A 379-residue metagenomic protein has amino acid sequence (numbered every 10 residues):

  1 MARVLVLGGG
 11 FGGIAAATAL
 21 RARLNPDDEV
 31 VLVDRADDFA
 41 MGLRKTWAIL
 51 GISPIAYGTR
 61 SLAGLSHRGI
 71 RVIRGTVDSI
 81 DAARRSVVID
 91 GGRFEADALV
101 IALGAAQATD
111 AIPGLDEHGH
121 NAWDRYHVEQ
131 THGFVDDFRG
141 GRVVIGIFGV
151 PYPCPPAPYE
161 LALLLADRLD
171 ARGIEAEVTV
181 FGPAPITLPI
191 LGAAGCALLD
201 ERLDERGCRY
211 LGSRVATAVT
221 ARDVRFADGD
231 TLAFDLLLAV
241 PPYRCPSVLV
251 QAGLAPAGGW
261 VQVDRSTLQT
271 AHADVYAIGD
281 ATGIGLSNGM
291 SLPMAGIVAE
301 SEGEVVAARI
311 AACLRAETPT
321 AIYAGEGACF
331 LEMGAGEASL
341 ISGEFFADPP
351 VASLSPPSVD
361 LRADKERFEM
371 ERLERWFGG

Functional and structural regions predicted by a protein language model:
A2-I70, G149-I190: Beta1-alpha1 glycine-rich phosphate/pyrophosphate-binding loop at the start of Rossmann-like nucleotide-binding domains
E29-V31, R68-A83, V87, F94 (+2 more regions): A Rossmann-like FAD-binding core segment of flavoenzymes
I70-E160, L164-A171, L238: FAD-binding core/adjacent interface of flavoenzyme oxidoreductases
L115-R139, T231-L236, V240-S301: FAD-site-proximal beta/loop scaffold in flavoenzymes
P151, P156-G173, V261, Q269-M290 (+2 more regions): Active-site substrate-recognition segment that forms the wall of the catalytic cavity or substrate channel
D167, I297-A324: Internal hydrophobic alpha-helix adjacent to the cofactor/substrate pocket in enzyme cavities
A321-L340: Flavin (FAD/FMN) cofactor-binding core of flavoprotein oxidoreductases
S339-G379: C-terminal auxiliary extensions adjacent to catalytic cores
